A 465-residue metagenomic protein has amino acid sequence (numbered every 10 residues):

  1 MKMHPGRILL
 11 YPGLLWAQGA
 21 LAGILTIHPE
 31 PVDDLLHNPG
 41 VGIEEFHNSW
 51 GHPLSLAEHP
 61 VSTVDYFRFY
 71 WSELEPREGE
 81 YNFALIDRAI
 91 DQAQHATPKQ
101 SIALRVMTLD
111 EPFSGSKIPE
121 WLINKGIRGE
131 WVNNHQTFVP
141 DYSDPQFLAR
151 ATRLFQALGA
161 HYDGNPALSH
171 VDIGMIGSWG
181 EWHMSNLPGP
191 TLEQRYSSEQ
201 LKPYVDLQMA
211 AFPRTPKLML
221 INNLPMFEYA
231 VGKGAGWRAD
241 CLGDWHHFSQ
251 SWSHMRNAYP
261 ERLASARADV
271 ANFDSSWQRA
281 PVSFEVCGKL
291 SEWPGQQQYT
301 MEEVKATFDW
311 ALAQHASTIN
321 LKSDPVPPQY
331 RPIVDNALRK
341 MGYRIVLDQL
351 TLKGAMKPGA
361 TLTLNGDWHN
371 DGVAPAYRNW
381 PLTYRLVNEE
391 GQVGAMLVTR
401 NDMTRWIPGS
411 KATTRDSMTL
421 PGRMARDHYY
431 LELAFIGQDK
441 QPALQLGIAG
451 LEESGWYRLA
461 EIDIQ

Functional and structural regions predicted by a protein language model:
M1-L10: Bacterial N-terminal signal peptides that target proteins for export
G23-Q146, A271-L312, A316-Y330: N-terminal substrate-binding region of glycoside hydrolase catalytic domains
G23-Y66, Y70-Q92, R153, D163 (+5 more regions): Non-catalytic accessory regions flanking glycosidase/transglycosidase catalytic cores in CAZymes
L25-H52, Q94, H170-G177, L187-D324: Catalytic-core regions of glycoside hydrolase
A89-Q94, H135-D172, Q200-L207: An active-site-proximal structural segment forming one wall of the substrate-binding cleft that immediately precedes
A337-Q465: Extracellular/luminal regions of secreted and cell-surface proteins that mediate adhesion/ECM remodeling
